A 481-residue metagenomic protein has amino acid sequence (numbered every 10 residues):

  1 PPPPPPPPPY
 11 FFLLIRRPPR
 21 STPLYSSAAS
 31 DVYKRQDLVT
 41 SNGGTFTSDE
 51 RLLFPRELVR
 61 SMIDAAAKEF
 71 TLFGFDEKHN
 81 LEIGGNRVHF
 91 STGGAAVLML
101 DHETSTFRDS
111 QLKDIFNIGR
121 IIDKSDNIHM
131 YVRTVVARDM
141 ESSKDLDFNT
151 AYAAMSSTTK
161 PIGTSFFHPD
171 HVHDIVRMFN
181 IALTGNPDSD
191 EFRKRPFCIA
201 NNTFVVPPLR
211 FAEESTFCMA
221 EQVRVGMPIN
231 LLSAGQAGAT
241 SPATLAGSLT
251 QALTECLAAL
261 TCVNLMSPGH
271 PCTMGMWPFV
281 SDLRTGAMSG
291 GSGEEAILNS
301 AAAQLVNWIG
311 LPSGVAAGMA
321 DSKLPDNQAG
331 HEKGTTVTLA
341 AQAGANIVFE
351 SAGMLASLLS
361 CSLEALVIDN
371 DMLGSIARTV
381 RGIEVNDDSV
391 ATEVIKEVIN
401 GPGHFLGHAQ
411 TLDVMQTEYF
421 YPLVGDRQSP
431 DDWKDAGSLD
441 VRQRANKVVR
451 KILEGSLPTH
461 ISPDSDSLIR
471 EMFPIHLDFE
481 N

Functional and structural regions predicted by a protein language model:
P1-A29, Y33-Q36: Single conserved hydrophobic/aromatic residue that forms the stacking wall/gate of nucleotide- or nucleobase-binding
R16, S27-N42, S48, L53 (+1 more regions): Catalytic-core signal marking the mid-to-C-terminal active-site face
S27-S30, N42-F46, I63-F70, I118-H129 (+14 more regions): Structural signal for hydrophobic packing residues in well-ordered secondary-structure cores of soluble enzyme domains
T40-F46, Q236-A237, F279-D282, S313-A317 (+3 more regions): Short acidic (Asp/Glu) and glycine-rich catalytic loops that position anionic groups and cofactors
S41-E103: Glycine-rich, N-terminal phosphate-binding loop and its surrounding beta-alpha-beta segment
H89-G93, D114, D123, N370 (+1 more regions): Short juxta-domain linker segments that transition from a proline/glycine-rich, charged coil into a short amphipathic
D109-Q342, N346: Helix-rich catalytic cores of soluble enzyme domains
N299-L406: Hydrophobic alpha-helical bundle architecture
